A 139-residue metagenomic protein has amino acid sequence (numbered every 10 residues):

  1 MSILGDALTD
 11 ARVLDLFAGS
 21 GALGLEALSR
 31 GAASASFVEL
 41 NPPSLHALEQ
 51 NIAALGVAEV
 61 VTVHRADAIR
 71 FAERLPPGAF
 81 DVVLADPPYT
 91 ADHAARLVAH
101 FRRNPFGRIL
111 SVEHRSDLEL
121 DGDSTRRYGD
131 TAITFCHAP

Functional and structural regions predicted by a protein language model:
M1-P139: Class I S-adenosyl-L-methionine-dependent methyltransferase catalytic core
